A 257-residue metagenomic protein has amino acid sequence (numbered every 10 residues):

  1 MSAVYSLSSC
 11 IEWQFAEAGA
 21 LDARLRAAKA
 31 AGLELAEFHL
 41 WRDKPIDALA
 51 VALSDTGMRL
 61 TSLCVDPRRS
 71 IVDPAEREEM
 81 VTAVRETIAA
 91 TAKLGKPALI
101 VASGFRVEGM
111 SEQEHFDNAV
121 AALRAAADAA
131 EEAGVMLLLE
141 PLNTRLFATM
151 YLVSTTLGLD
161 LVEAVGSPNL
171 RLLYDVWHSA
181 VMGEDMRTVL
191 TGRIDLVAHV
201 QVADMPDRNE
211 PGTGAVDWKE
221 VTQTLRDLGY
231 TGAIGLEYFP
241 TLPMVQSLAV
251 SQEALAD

Functional and structural regions predicted by a protein language model:
M1-G32, S54, G95-K96, L152 (+2 more regions): Histidine-acidic metal/acid-base catalytic patches
W13-F15, L40-R42, D66-R69, S103-V107 (+4 more regions): Active-site-proximal loop/turn and secondary-structure-junction residues that shape catalytic pockets, frequently
L25-R42, C64-R69: N-terminal substrate-binding region of glycoside hydrolase catalytic domains
E34-L35, R59, P97, M136 (+1 more regions): Residue-level detector of anion-binding/catalytic polar loops
E37, S62-C64, I100, L138 (+2 more regions): Conserved beta-strand positions in the central sheet of alpha/beta enzyme cores
R42, D55, P74-R171: Active-site acidic/histidine proton-transfer and metal-coordination neighborhood in alpha/beta enzyme cores
P45-L63, V135: Short acidic, glycine/proline-enriched helix-loop-strand junctions
I46-A50, E112, M244-S247: Metal-dependent catalytic neighborhoods of phosphoester/phosphodiester hydrolases
